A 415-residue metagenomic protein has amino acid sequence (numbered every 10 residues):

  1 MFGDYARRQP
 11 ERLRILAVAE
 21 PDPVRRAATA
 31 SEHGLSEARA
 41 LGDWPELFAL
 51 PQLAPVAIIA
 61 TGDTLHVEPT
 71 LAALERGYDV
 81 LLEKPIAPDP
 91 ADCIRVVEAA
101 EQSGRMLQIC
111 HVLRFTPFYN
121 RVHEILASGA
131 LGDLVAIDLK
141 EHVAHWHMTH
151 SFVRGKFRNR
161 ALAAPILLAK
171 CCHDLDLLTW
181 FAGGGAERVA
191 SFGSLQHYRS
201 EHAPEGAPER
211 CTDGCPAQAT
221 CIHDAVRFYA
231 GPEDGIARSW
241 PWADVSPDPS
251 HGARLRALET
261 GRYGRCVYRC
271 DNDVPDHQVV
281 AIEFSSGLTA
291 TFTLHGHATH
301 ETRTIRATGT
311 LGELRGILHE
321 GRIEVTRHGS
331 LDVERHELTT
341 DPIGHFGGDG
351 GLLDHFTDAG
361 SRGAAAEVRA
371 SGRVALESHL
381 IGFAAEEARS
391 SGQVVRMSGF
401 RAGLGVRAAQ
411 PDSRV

Functional and structural regions predicted by a protein language model:
M1-L35: N-terminal Rossmann-like dinucleotide-binding module
L13, V24, D63, V67 (+11 more regions): Catalytic cores of eukaryotic secretory-pathway lumenal/extracellular enzymes that build and remodel glycoconjugates
A19, H33, D273-V415: C-terminal helical cap and adjacent loop that interface with cofactors, partners, or active-site loops
L35-A99: Beta-loop-alpha module in the N-terminal Rossmann-like domain of NAD(P)-dependent dehydrogenases, especially those
R95-V112, G132-L139: Rossmann-fold dehydrogenase core element
L113-Y263, G392: Predominantly a Rossmann-like dinucleotide-binding segment in NAD(P)-dependent oxidoreductases
